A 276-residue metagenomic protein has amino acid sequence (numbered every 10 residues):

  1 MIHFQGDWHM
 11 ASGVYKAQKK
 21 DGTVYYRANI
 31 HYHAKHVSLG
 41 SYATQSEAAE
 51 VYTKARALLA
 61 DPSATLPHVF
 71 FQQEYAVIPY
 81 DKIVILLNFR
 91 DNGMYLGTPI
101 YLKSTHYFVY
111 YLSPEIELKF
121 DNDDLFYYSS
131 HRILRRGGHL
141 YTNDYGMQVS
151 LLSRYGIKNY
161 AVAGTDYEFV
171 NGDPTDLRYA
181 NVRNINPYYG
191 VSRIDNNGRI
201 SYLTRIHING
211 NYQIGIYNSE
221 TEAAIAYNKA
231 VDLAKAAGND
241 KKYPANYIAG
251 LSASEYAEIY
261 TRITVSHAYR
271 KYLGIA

Functional and structural regions predicted by a protein language model:
I2-A276: Boundary-flanking segments of nucleic-acid-binding domains in nuclear regulatory proteins
